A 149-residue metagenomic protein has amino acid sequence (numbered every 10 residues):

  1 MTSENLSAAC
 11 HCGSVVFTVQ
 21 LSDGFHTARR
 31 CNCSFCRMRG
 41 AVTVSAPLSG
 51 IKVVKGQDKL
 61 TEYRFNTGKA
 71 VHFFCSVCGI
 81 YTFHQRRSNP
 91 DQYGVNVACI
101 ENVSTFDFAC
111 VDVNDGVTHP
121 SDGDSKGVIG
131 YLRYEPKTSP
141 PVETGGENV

Functional and structural regions predicted by a protein language model:
M1-A9, S14-V149: A short Gly-Trp-Pro
